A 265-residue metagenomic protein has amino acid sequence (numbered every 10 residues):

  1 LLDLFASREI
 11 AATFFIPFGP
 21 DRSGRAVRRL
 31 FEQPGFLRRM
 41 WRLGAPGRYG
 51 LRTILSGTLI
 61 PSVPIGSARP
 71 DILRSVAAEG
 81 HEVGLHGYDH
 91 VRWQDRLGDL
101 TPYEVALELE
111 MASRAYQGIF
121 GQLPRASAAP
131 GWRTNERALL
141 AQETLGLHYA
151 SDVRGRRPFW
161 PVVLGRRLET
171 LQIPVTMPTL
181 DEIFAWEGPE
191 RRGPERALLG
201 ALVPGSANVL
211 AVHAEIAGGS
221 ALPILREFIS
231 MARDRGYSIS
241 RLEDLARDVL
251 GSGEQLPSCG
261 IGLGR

Functional and structural regions predicted by a protein language model:
L1-A126, G131-L171, E190-L210, A217-R265: Catalytic alpha-helical scaffold of carbohydrate-active enzymes acting on polysaccharides/glycoconjugates
R157, Q172-P189: Positively charged, amphipathic and often flexible ligand-engagement surfaces
P178, E215-G218: Short Gly/Pro-enriched loop/turn and capping motifs at secondary-structure junctions
